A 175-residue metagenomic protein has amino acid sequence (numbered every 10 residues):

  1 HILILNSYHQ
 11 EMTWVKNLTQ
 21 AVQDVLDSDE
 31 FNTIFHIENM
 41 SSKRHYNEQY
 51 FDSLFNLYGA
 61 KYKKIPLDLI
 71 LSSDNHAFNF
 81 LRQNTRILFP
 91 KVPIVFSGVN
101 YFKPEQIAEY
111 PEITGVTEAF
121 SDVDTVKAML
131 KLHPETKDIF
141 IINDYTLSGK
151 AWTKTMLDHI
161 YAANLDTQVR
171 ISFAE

Functional and structural regions predicted by a protein language model:
H1-E175: Short hydrophobic alpha-helices and adjacent helix-cap/hinge residues
